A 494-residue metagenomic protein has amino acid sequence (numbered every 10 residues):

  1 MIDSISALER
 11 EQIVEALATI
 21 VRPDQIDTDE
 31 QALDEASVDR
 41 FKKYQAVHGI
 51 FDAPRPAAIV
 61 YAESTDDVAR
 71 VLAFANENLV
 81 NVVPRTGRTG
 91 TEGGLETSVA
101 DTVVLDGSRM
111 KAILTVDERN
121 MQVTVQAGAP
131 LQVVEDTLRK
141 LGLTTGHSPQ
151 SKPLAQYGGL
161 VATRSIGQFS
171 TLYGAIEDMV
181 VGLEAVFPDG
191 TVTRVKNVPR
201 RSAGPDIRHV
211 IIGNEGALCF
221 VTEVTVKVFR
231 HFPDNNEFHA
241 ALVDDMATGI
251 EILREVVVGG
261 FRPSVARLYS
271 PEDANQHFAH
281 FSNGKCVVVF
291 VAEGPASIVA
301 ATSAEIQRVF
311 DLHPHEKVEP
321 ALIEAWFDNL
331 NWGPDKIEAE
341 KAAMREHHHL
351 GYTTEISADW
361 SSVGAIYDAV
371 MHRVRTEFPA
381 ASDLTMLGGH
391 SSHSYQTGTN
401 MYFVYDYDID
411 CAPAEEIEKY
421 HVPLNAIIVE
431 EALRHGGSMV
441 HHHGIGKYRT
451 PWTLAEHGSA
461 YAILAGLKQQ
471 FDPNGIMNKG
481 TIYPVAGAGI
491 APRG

Functional and structural regions predicted by a protein language model:
M1-A73, T91-M121, P271-H280, A325-G351 (+3 more regions): N-terminal flexible segment immediately upstream of the FAD-binding catalytic core in FAD-dependent oxidoreductases
D27-K43, I250-I427, H435: C-terminal substrate-recognition/cap domain of FAD-linked oxidoreductases
A75, G216, D472: Conserved, mostly hydrophobic/aromatic
K111-R267, A491-G494: FAD-binding subdomain of flavoenzyme oxidoreductases
I445-G494: Activity-critical C-terminal alpha-helical subdomain
